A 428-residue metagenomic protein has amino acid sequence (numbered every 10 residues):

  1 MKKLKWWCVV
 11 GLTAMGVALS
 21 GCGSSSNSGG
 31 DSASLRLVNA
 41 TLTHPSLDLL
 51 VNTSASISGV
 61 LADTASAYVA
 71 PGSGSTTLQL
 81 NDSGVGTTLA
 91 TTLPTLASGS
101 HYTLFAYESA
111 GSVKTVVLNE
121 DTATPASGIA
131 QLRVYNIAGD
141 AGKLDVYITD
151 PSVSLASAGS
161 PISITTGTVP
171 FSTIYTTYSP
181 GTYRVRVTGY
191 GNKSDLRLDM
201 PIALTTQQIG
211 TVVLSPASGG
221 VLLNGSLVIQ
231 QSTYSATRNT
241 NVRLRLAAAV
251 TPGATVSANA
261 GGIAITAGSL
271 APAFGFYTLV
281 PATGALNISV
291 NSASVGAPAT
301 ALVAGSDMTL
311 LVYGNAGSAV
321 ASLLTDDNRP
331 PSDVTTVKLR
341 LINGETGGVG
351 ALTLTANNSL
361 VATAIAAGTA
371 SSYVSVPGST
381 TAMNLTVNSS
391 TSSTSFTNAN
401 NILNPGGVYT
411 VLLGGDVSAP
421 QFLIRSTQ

Functional and structural regions predicted by a protein language model:
M1-V9: Bacterial N-terminal signal peptides that target proteins for export
L12-A14: Core hydrophobic alpha-helical transmembrane segments of single-pass membrane proteins
V17-G21: C-terminal motif of bacterial Sec signal peptides marking the signal peptidase cleavage site
C22-Q428: Intrinsically disordered, low-complexity polar regions and short flexible loop motifs
